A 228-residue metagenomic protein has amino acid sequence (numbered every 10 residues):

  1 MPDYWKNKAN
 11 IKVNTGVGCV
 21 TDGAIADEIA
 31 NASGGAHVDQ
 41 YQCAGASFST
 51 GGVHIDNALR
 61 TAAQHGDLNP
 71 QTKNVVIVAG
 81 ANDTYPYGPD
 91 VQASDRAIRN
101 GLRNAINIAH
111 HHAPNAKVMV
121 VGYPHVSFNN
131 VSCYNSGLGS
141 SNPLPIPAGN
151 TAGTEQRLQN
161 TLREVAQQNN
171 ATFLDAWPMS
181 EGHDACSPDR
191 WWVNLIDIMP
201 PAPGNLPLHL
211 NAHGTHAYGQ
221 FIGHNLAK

Functional and structural regions predicted by a protein language model:
M1, H37-Q42, K73-A79, D83-Y85 (+3 more regions): Structural recognition of the beta-strand scaffold that forms the well-ordered cores of secreted hydrolase catalytic
Y4-W5, F48-G51, T84-P89, F128-V131 (+1 more regions): Extracytoplasmic/secreted cell-surface and envelope-processing proteins
K6-V17, P86-V91, V131-G149: A solvent-exposed, charged loop/short amphipathic helix patch at secondary-structure junctions
A9-A93, N100: Conserved SGNH/GDSL esterase-like catalytic core that processes O-acyl groups on lipids and polysaccharides
I25-A36, N104-M119, T154-D175: A structural motif corresponding to the C-terminal end of an alpha-helix and its immediate exit/capping segment
I98, L102, T215: Aromatic/hydrophobic pocket-lining residues that form the small-molecule binding cavity in soluble enzyme cores
A105-I108, H112, M119-G137: Hydrophobic, aromatic-enriched interface-forming segments
V126-K228: Catalytic His-Asp segment of secreted/periplasmic serine-dependent ester chemistry enzymes
